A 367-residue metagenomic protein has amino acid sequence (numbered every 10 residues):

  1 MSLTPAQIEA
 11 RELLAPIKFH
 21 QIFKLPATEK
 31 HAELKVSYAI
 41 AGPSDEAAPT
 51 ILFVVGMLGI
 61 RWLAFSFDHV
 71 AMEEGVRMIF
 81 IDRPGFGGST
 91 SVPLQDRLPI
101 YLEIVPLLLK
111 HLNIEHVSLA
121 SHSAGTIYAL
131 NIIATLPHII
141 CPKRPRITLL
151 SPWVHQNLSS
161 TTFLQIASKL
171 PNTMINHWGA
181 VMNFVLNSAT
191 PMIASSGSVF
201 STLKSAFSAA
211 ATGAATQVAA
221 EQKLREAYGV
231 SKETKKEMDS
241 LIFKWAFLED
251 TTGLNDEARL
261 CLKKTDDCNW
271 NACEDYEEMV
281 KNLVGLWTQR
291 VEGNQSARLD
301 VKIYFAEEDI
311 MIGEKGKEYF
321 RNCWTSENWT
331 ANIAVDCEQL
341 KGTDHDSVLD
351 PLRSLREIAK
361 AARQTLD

Functional and structural regions predicted by a protein language model:
L3-P43: N-terminal cap/lid segment of alpha/beta-hydrolase-fold proteins
G56-H69, S91: The serine-hydrolase catalytic nucleophile loop
A71-S91: Conserved alpha/beta-hydrolase
I100-S118, N131, T135: Conserved acidic catalytic loop of the alpha/beta-hydrolase fold
I140-L248: Alpha/beta-hydrolase-fold enzymes
D250, L254, W270, I310-E318: Conserved alpha/beta-hydrolase "acid-adjacent" motif
L286, E318-D367: Catalytic active-site module of serine/aspartate enzymes centered on a nucleophile-bearing elbow/loop
I303-F305: Short beta-strand/loop motif that positions the catalytic acidic residue of the alpha/beta-hydrolase fold
